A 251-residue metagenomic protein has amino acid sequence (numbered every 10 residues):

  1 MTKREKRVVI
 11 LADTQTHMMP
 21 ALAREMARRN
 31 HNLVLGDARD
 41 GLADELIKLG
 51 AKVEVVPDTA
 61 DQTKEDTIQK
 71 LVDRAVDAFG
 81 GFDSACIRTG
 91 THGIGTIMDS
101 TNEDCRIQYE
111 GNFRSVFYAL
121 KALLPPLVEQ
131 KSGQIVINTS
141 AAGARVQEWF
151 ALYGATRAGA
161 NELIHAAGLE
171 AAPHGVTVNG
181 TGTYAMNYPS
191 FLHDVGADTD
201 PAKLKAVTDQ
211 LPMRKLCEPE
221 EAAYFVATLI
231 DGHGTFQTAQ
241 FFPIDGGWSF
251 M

Functional and structural regions predicted by a protein language model:
T2-V34: Canonical Rossmann dinucleotide-binding motif of NAD(H)/NADP(H)-dependent dehydrogenases/reductases, specifically
T96-I97, T101-Y109, G196, K203 (+1 more regions): Substrate-binding pocket helix/loop in short-chain dehydrogenase/reductase
F117, K215-I244, S249-F250: C-terminal substrate-recognition "lid" of short-chain dehydrogenase/reductases
L120, T156-R157: Active-site helix of classical SDR
P125, L169-E170, T235: Alpha-helical segment proximal to the catalytic Tyr-Lys
S140: Residue(s) in the substrate-gating loop at a strand-loop-helix junction that position the organic substrate next
A172, T177, Q237-A239: Short, small/polar-rich loop/turn modules that mediate ligand/substrate recognition or access, typified
